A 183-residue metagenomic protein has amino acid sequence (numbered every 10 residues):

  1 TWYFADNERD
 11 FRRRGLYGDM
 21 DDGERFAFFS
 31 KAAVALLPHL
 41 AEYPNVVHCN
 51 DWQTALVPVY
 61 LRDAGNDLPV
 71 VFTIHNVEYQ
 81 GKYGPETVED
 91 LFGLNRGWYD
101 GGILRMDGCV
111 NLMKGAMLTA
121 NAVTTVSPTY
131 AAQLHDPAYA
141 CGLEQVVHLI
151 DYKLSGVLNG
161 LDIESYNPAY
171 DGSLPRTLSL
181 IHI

Functional and structural regions predicted by a protein language model:
T1-I181: Catalytic cores of nucleotide-sugar-dependent glycosyltransferases that transfer UDP/GDP/TDP-activated
